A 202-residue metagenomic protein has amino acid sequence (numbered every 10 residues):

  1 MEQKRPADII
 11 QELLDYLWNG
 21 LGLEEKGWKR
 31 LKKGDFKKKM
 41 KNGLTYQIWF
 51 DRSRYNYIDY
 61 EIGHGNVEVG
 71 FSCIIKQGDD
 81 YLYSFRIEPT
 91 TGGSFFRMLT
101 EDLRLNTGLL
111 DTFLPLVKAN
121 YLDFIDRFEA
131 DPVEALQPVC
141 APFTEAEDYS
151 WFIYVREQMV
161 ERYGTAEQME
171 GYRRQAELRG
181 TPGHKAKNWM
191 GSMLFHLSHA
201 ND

Functional and structural regions predicted by a protein language model:
E2-Q11, Y16, R30-K32, K37-D202: Intrinsically disordered, low-complexity regulatory regions enriched in serine/threonine/proline and acidic residues
I9, L21-E25: Folded interaction domains in cell-surface recognition and envelope-stress signaling
